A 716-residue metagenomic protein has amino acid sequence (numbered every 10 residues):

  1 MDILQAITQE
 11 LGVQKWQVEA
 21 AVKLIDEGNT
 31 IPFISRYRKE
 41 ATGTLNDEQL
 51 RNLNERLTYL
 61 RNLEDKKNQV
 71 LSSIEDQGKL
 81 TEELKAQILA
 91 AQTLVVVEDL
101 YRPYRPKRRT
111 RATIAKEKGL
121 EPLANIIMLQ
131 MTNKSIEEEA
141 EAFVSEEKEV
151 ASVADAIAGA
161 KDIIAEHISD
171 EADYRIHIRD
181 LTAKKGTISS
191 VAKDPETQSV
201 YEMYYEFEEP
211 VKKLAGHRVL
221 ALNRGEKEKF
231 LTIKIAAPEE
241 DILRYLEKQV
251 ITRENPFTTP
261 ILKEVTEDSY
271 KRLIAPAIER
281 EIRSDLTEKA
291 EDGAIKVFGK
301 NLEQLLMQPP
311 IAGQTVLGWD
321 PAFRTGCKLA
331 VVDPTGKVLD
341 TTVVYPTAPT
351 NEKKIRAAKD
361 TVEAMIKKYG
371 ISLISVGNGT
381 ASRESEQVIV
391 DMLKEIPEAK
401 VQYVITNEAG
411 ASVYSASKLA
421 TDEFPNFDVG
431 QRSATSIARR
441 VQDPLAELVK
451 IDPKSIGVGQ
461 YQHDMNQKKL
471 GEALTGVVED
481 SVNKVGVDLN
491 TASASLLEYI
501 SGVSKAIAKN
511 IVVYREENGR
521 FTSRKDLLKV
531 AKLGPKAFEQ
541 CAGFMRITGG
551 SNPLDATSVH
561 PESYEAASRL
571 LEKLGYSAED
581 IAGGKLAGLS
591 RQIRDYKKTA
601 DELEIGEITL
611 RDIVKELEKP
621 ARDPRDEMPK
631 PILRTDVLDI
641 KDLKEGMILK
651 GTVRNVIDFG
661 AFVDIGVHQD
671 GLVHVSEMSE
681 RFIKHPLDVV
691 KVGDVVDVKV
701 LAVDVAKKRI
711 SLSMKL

Functional and structural regions predicted by a protein language model:
V18, E55, V344-P349, L373 (+7 more regions): Short beta-alpha connecting loops at secondary-structure transitions that line or flank enzyme active sites
K23-D26, P103, I114-E117, A221-G225 (+17 more regions): Replace "in large, NTP-powered and nucleic-acid-processing enzymes" with "in large, NTP-powered factors and other
T30-I31, N46-E147, K484-E627, R634 (+2 more regions): Accessory alpha-helical DNA-binding modules that contact the DNA backbone or grooves
Y37-K39, M128, P238, P321 (+11 more regions): Short, ordered loop/turn segments at secondary-structure junctions
Q49-N52, Y59, L63-G318, A322-N426 (+1 more regions): Duplex nucleic acid-engaging cores and interfaces of nucleic-acid transaction enzymes
V96, V404, G410, S415-V485 (+1 more regions): Long, charge-rich intrinsically disordered scaffolds of nucleic-acid metabolism proteins
E139-V153, F207-E208, K229, L243-Y270 (+5 more regions): Low-complexity, acidic/Ser/Thr- and charged residue-rich accessory regions of DNA metabolism proteins
D180-T187, W319-F323, G379-A381, I405-V413 (+5 more regions): A glycine-rich phosphate-binding loop feature that marks nucleotide/adenosyl-phosphate handling sites
